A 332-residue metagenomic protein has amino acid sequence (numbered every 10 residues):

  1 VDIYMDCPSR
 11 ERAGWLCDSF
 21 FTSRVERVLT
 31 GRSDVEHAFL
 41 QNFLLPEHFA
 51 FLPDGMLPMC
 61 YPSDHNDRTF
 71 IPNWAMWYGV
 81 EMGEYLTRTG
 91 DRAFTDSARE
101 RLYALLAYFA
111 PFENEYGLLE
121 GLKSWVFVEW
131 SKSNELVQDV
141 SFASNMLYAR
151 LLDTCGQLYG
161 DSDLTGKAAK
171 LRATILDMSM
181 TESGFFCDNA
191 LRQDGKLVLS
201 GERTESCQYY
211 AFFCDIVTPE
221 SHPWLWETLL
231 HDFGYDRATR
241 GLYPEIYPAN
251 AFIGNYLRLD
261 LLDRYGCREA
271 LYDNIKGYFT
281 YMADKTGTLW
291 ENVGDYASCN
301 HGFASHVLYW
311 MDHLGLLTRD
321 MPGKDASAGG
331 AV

Functional and structural regions predicted by a protein language model:
V1-I3: Mature extracytoplasmic enzyme cores
G14-V332: Active-site core of glycosidic bond-cleaving carbohydrate-active enzymes
